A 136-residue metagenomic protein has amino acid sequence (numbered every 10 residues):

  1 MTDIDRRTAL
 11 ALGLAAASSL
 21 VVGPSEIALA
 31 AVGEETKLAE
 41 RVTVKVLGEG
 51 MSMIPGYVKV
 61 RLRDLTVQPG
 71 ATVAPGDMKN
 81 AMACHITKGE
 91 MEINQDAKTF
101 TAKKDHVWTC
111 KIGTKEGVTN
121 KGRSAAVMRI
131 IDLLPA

Functional and structural regions predicted by a protein language model:
M1-L20: N-terminal secretory signal peptides and thylakoid transit peptides that target proteins across membranes
G23-G50: C-terminal segment of N-terminal export signals and the immediately downstream linker at the start of the mature
R61-M78, I112: Conserved short histidine dyad/triad with adjacent acidic residue
D77-M78, H85, K121-A125: Extracellular/periplasmic catalytic domains that process cell-envelope and extracellular macromolecules
K79-D96: Glycine- and acidic-residue-biased ligand/ion/polar-headgroup-sensing regions
A97-G113: Short acidic-glycine-tyrosine-enriched beta hairpin
G113-A136: Ligand-binding loop in jelly-roll beta-barrel domains
